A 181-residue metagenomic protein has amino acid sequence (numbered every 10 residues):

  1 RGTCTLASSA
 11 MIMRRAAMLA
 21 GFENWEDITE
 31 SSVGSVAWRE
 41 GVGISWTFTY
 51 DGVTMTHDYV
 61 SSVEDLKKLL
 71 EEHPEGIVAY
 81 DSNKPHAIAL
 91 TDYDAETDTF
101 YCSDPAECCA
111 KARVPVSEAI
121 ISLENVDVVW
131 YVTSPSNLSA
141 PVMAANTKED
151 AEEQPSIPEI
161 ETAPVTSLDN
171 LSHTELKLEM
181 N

Functional and structural regions predicted by a protein language model:
T3-T5, C108-C109: Sequence contexts marking disulfide-bonded cysteines in secreted/extracellular proteins
C4, L90, L178-M180: Residue-level detector of buried hydrophobic side-chain packing in well-ordered secondary-structure elements
A10-A151: Conserved active-site-adjacent core of cysteine acyl-enzyme catalytic domains
A145-N181: RTX-like calcium-binding, glycine/aspartate-rich low-complexity repeat tracts
